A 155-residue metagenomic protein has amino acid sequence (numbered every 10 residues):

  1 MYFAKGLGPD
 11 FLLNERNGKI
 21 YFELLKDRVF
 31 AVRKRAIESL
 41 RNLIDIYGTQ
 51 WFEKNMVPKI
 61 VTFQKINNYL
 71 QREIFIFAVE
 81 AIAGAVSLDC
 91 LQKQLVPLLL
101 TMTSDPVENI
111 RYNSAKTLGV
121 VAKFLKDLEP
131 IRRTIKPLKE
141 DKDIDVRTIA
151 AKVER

Functional and structural regions predicted by a protein language model:
M1-L7, L25, S39-Y47, F63-Q64 (+4 more regions): Hydrophobic residues within the alpha-helices of tandem HEAT/HEAT-like
F11-L24, Q50-Q64, C90-M102, D127-D143: HEAT/HEAT-like alpha-solenoid repeats
R28-V29, N67-N68, P106-V107, K142-D143: Short inter-helical turns and helix N-cap capping residues of alpha-solenoid HEAT/ARM repeat scaffolds
E38, P58, E73, F77-E80 (+1 more regions): Internal, well-ordered alpha-helical scaffold/interface segments that support domain packing or protein-protein contacts
K142-R155: In a subset of proteins, long, contiguous C-terminal domains/tails are tracked
